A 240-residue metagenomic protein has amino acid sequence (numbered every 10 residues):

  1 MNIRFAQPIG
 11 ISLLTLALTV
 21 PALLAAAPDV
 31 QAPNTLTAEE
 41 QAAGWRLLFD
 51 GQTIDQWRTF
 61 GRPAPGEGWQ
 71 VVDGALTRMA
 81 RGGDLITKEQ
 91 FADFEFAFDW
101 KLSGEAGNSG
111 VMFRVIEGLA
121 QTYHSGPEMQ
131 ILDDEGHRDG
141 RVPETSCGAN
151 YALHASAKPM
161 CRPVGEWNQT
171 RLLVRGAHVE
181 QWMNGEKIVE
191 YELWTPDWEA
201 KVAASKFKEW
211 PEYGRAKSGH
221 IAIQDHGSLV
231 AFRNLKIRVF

Functional and structural regions predicted by a protein language model:
M1-A6: N-terminal secretory signal peptides that target proteins for export/translocation
G10-A22: Bacterial N-terminal signal peptides
L24-F240: Carbohydrate-interacting regions of secretory-pathway proteins
